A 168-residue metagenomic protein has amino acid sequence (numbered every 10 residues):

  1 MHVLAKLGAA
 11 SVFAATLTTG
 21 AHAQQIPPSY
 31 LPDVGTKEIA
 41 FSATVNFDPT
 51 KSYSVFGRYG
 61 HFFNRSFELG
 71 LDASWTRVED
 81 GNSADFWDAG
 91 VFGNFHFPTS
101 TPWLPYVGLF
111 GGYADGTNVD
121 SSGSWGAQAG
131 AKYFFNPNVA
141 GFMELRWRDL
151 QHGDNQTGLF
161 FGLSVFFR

Functional and structural regions predicted by a protein language model:
M1-V34: Cleavable N-terminal export/targeting peptides
Q25-L31, I39, Y113, G162: Gram-negative and organellar
S29-V45, P105-V107: Transmembrane beta-strand segments of Gram-negative outer membrane beta-barrel proteins
D33, F47-K51, E79-F86, T117-G123 (+1 more regions): Replace "Gram-negative outer membrane beta-barrel proteins" with "bacterial and organellar outer membrane beta-barrel
T44-G57, D72: Surface-exposed strand-loop-strand hairpins of Gram-negative outer-membrane beta-barrel proteins
F56-Q128, Y133-A140, S164-R168: Gram-negative (and chloroplast) outer-membrane scaffold detector with strong preference for beta-barrel transmembrane
E144: C-terminal binding/interaction regions
Q151-R168: Short glycine/proline-enriched turn or capping motifs at secondary-structure junctions
